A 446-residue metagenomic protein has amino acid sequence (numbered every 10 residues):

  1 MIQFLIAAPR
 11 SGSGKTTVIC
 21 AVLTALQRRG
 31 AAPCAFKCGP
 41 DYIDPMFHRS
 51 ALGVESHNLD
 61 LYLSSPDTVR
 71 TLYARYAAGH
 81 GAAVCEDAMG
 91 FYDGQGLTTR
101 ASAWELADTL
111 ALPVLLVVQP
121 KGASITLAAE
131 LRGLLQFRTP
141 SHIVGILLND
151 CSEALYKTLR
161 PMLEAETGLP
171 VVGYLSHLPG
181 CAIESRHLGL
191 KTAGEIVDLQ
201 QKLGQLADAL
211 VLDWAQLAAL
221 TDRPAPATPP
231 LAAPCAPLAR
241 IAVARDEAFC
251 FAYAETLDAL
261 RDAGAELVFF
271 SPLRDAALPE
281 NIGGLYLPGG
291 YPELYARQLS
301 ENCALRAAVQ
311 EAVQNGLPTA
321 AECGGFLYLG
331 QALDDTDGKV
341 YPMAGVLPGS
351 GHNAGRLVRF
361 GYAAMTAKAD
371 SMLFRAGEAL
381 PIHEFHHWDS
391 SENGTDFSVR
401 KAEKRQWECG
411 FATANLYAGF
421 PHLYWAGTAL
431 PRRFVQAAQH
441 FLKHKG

Functional and structural regions predicted by a protein language model:
I2-L110, V118-H142, D150, A154-K157: ATP-dependent carboxylate-amine ligase catalytic core
L5, V84-E86, L115-V117, L147 (+3 more regions): Structural motif
K37-C38, V171-P179, E266-R274: Beta-strand->loop->alpha-helix junctions that form or flank phosphate-binding loops in nucleotide-handling enzymes
A107, P237, F249-A259, E266-V268 (+2 more regions): C-terminal and late-domain segments of enzyme folds
S124-A233: Internal gly/pro-rich beta-alpha loop/helix module that stabilizes soluble enzyme cofactors or their anionic handles
A193-P237, R245-F249, N415-G446: Acyltransferase
A239-Q314: Phosphate-binding active sites in nucleotide-utilizing proteins
L267, P292-D370: Cysteine-nucleophile active-site neighborhood
